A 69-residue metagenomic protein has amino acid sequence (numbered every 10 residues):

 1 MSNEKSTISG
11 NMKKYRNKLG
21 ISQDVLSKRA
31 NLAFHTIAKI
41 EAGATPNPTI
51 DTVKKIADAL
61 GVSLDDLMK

Functional and structural regions predicted by a protein language model:
M1-K18: A short, Lys/Arg-rich alpha-helix, primarily the initiator
Y15, T49-I50: Short, Lys/Arg-enriched C-terminal cap helix and immediately downstream tail that follows
N17, K28, D58: Alpha-helical residues within the helix-turn-helix
I21-I40: Short alpha-helical DNA-recognition segment
K39-A42, K69: Short, conserved catalytic or interaction motifs in soluble domains
T45-P46: Gly/Pro-rich interdomain helix-loop hinge
D51-D66: DNA major-groove recognition helix of helix-turn-helix/homeodomain DNA-binding modules
